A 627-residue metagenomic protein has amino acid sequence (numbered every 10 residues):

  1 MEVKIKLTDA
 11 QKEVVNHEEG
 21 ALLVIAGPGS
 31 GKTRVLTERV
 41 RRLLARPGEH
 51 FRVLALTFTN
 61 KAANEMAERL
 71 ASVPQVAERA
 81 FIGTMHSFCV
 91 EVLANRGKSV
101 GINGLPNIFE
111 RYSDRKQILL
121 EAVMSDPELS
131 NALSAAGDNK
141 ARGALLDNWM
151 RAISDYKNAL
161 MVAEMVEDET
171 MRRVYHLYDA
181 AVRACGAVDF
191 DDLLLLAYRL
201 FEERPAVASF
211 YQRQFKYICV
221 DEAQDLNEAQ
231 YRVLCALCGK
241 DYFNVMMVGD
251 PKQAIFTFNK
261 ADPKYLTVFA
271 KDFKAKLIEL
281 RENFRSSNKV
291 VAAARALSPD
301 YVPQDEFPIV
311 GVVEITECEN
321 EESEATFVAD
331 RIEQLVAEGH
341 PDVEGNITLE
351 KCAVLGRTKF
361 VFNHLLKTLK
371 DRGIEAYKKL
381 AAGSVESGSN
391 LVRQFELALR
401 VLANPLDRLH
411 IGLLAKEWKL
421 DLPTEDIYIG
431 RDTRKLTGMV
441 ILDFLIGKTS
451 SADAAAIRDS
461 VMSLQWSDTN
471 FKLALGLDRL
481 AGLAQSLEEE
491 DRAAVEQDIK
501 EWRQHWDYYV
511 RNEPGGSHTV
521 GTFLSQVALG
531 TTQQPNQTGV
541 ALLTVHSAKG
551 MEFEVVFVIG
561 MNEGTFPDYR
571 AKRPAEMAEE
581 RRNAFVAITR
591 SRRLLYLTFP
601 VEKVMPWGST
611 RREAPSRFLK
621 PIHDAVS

Functional and structural regions predicted by a protein language model:
M1-I102, S209, A292-R295, E322 (+1 more regions): P-loop NTPase Walker
K4-N16, G20-I25, A62-A63, F81 (+4 more regions): Conserved helicase NTPase motor core
S30-L36, A275-K276, E282-E375: Helicase P-loop NTPase motor core
R79-A80, S99-V188, F215, L277 (+2 more regions): ATP-hydrolysis module of ASCE/P-loop NTPase motor domains, specifically the Walker B Asp-Glu catalytic pair
G83-E91, C219-E222, V248, T358-F360 (+5 more regions): Conserved helicase core region in the C-terminal RecA-like lobe
D272, G311, H340, N346-R492: ATPase/helicase motor core of nucleic-acid motors
K435-S547, D568, V626: Accessory C-terminal helicase-associated subdomains
E602-S627: Helicase C-terminal subdomain and adjacent C-terminal extension
